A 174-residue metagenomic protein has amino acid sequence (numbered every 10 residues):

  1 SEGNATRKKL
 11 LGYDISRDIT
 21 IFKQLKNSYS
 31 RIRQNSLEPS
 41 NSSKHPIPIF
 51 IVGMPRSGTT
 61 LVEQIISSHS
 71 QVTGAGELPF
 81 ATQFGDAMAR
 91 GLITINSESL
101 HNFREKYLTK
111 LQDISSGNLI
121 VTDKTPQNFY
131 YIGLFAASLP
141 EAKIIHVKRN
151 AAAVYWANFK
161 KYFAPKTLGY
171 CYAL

Functional and structural regions predicted by a protein language model:
S1-I114: Alpha-helical solenoid repeat scaffolds of the TPR/TPR-like class and their adjacent stem/linker regions that mediate
V72-A75, F80-I95, S115-L174: PAPS-dependent sulfotransferase catalytic domain
